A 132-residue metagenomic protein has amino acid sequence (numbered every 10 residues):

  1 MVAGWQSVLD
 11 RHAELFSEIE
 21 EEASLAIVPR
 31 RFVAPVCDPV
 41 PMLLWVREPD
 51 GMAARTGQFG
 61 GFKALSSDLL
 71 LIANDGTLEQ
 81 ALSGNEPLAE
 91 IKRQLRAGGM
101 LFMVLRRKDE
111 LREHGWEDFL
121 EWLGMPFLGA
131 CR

Functional and structural regions predicted by a protein language model:
M1-R132: Feature captures hydrophobic
